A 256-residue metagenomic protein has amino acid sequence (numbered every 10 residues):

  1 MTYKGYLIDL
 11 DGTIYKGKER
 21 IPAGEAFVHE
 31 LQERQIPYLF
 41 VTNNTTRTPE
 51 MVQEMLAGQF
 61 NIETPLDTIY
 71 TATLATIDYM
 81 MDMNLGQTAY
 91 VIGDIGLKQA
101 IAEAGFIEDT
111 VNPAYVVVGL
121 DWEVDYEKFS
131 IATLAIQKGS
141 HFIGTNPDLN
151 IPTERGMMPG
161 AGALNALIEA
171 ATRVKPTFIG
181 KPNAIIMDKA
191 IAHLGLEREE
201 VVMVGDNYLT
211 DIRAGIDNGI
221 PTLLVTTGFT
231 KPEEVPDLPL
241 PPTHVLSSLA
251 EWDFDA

Functional and structural regions predicted by a protein language model:
T2-I8, Y15-E33, R47-E50, E54-Y70 (+1 more regions): Asp-based, Mg2+/Mn2+-dependent phosphohydrolase catalytic module
N44: Conserved phosphate/oxyanion-binding catalytic-loop motifs
